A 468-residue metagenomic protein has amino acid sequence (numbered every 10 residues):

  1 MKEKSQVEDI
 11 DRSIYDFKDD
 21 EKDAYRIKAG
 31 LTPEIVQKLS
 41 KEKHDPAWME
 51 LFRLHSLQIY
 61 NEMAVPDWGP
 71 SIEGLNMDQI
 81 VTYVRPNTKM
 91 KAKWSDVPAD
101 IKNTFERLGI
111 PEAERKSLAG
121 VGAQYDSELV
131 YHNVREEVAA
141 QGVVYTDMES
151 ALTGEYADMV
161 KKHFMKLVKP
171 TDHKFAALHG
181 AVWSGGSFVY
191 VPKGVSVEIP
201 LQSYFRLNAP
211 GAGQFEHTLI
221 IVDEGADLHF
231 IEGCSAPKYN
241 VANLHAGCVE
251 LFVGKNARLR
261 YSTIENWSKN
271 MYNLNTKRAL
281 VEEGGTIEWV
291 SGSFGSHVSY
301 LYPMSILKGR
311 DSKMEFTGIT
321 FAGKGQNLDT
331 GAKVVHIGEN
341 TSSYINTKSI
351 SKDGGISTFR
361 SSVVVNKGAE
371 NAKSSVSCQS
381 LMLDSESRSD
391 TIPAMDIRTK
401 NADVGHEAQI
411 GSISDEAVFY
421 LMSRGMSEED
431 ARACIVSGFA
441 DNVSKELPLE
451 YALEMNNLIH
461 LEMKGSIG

Functional and structural regions predicted by a protein language model:
M1-E3, I467-G468: Short, Lys/Arg-enriched, disordered terminal segments
K2, Q6, I10, R26-D172 (+2 more regions): N-terminal amphipathic, basic helical "cap/leader" segment at the start of enzyme domains
I14-Y15, E339: Extended intrinsically disordered or low-complexity segments
D16-K18, P33-Q37, D396-I397: Short acidic (Asp/Glu) and glycine-rich catalytic loops that position anionic groups and cofactors
F17-D20, K43: Non-catalytic terminal regions with compositionally biased, polar/charged low complexity
Y131-N133, E137-M426, A440-G468: Conserved beta-strand/loop scaffold segments within soluble protein domains that form the structured core and edges
